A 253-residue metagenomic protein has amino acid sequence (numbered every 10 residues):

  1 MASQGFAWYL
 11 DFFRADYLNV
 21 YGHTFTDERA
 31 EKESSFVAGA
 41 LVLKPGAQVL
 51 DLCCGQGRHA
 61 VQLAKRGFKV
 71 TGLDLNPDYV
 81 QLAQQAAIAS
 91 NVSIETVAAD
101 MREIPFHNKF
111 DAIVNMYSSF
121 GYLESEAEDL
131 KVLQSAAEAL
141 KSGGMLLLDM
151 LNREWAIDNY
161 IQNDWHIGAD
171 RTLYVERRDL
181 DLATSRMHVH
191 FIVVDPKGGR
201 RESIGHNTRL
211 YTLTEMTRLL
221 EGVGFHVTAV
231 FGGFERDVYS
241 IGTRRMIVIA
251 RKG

Functional and structural regions predicted by a protein language model:
M1-A47: Conserved class I S-adenosyl-L-methionine
C53-G57: Class I SAM-dependent methyltransferase "Motif I" SAM/SAH-binding loop
R58-E103: Class I SAM-dependent methyltransferase SAM/SAH-binding core
R102-A112: A short acidic, Gly/Pro-enriched loop at the edge of an enzyme's catalytic core that lines a small-molecule cofactor
D111-A127: A short SAM/SAH-binding and catalytic strip from SAM-dependent methyltransferases
L130-S142: A short glycine-rich, Lys/Arg-flanked "PGG" loop and its adjoining helix->strand segment in the class I
L147-L219: SAM-dependent methyltransferase
R209, L213-G253: C-terminal lobe and adjacent flexible extensions of AdoMet/dcAdoMet transferase-like proteins
